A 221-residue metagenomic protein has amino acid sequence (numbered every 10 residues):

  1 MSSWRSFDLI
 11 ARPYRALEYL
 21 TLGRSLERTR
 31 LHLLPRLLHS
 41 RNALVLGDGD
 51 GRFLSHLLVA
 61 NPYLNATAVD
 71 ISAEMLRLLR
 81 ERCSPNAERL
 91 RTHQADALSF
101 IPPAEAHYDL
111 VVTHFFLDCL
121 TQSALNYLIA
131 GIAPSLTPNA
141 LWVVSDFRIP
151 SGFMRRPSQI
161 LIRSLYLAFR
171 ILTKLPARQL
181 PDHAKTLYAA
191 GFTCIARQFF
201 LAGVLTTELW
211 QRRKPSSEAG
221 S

Functional and structural regions predicted by a protein language model:
S2-W4, D8-S25: Class I SAM-dependent methyltransferase Rossmann-like catalytic core, especially the SAM/SAH-binding loop
G23-S40: Conserved alpha-helix/loop element of class I SAM-dependent methyltransferases that forms part of the SAM/SAH-binding
L44-V45, G49-F100: Class I SAM-dependent methyltransferase SAM/SAH-binding core
P102-V111: A short acidic, Gly/Pro-enriched loop at the edge of an enzyme's catalytic core that lines a small-molecule cofactor
L110-S123: A short SAM/SAH-binding and catalytic strip from SAM-dependent methyltransferases
N126-P138: A short glycine-rich, Lys/Arg-flanked "PGG" loop and its adjoining helix->strand segment in the class I
S145-A190, A196-Q198: C-terminal alpha-helical "lid/dimerization" subdomain adjacent to the S-adenosyl-L-methionine
G191-F192, Q198-S221: Core SAM-dependent methyltransferase catalytic element
